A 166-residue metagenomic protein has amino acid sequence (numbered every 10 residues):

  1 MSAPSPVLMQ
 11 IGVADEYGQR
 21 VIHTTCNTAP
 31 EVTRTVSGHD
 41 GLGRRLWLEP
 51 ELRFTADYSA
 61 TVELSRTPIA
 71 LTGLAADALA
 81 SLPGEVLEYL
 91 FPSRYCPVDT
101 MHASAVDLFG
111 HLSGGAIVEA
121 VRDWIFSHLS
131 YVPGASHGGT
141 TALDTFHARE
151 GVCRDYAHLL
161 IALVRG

Functional and structural regions predicted by a protein language model:
M1-L71, A75: Intrinsically disordered, low-complexity N-terminal segments that are enriched in acidic
V62, T72, A80-G151, L159-I161 (+1 more regions): Secondary-structure boundary elements
Y156: Surface segments flanking catalytic/ligand-binding clefts of nucleic-acid enzymes
